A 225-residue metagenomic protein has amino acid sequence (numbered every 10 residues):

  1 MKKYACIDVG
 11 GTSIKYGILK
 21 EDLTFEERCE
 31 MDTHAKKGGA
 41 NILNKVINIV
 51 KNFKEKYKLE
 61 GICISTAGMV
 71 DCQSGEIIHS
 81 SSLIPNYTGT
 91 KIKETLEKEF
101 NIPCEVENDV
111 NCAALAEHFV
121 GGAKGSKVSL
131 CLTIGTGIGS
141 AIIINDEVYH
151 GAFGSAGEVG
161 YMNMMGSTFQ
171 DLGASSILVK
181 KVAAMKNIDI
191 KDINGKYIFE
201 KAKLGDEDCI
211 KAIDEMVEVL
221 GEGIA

Functional and structural regions predicted by a protein language model:
K2-D8, S129-L132: Two-metal-ion RNase H-like nuclease active-site motif
A5-T66: Conserved phosphate-binding loops in N-terminal lobes of ATP-dependent enzymes of the actin/Hsp70/sugar-kinase
G17-L19, L23, E27, G38-G39 (+3 more regions): Glycine/GP-enriched mid-protein hinge/lid loop-to-helix segment characteristic of carbohydrate kinases
C29-M31, S81, A152: Short hydrophobic alpha-helix segments
T33-H34, P85, S155-E158: A short acidic/small-residue loop/turn micro-motif
A35, G39-I47, G61-I62, M69-V128: Glycine-rich phosphate-binding loop and adjoining helix at the ATP-binding site of ATP-dependent phosphoryl-transfer
I62-G68, T136, I224: Glycine-rich beta-strand-to-loop/alpha-helix junction loops that act as flexible
E215-A225: Phosphate/ATP-binding catalytic cores across multiple sugar-kinase/actin-like superfamilies, primarily ASKHA
